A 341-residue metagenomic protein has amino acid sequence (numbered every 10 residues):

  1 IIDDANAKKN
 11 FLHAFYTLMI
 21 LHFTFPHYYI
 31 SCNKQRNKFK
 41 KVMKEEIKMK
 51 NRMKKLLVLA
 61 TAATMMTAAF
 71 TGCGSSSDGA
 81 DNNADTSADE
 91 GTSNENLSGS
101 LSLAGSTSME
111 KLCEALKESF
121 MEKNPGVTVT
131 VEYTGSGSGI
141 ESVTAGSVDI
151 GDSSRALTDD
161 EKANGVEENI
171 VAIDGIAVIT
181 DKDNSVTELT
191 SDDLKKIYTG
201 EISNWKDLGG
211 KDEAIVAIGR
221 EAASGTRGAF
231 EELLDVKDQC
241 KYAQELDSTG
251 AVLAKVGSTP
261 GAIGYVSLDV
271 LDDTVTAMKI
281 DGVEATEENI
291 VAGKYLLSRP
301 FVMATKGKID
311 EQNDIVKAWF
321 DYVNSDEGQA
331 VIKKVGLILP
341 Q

Functional and structural regions predicted by a protein language model:
I2-D4, F11, A60, S77 (+2 more regions): Short, intrinsically disordered, low-complexity terminal segments
D4-A7, A14-T17, F23, I30: Short hydrophobic alpha-helical segments enriched in small aliphatic residues
K9-N10, I20, N37, K41: Polybasic, lysine-rich low-complexity intrinsically disordered segments
K34, F39-L57: Bacterial Sec-dependent N-terminal signal peptides
V58-M66: Hydrophobic helical h-region of N-terminal Sec-dependent signal peptides in bacterial secretory/periplasmic proteins
A68-G72: C-terminal motif of bacterial Sec signal peptides marking the signal peptidase cleavage site
G74-G137, E141-Q341: Exported/periplasmic ABC-transporter solute-binding proteins
